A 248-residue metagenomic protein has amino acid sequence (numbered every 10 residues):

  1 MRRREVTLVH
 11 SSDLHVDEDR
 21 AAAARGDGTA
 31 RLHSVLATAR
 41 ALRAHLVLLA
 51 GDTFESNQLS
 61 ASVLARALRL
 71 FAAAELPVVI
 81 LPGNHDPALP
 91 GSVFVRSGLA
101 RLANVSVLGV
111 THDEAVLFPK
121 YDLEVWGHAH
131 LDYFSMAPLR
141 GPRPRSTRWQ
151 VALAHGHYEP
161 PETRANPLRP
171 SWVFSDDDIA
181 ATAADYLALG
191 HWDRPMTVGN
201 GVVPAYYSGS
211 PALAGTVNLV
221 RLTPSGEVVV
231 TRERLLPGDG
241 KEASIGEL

Functional and structural regions predicted by a protein language model:
M1-R66, L139, S146: N-terminal active-site segment of His-dependent metallophosphoesterases
R4, Y121, G226: Residue-level signal for beta-strand positions within conserved beta-sheet cores that form or flank
S11, H128, H155, E233-L235: Generic beta-structure capping elements
E18-G26, E124-G127, G246-L248: Acidic/glycine-enriched edge-of-secondary-structure segments
L46, N57-Y206, S210-T216, R221: His/Asp/Glu-rich metal-coordinating catalytic cores of metallo-dependent phosphodiesterases/hydrolases acting on
L213-L248: Acidic, His/Gly-rich catalytic cores of divalent-metal-dependent hydrolytic chemistry
